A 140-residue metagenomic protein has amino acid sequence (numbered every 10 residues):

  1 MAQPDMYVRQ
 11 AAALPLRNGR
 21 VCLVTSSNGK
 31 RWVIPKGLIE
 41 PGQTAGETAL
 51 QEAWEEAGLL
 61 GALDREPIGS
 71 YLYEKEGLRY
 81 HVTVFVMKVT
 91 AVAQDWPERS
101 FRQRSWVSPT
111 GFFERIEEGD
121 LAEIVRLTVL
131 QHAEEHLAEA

Functional and structural regions predicted by a protein language model:
M1-I34: N-terminal strand-loop-strand
R9-A11, G19, Y80-T83, R102: Change "...and in nucleic-acid phosphodiester-cleaving endonucleases..." to "...and in nucleic-acid processing enzymes
R20-V21, N28-R31, E40-P41, K88-A93: Short, charged/polar surface micro-motifs in flexible loops or helix N-caps
I34-P67: The catalytic Nudix box helix
G37, Q51, V107-T110, G119: Structural detector for helix-capping/boundary residues
S70-D95, S105-V107, D120, L127 (+1 more regions): Active-site-adjacent beta-strand/loop module that shapes the phosphate/pyrophosphate-binding cleft
Q94-S100, R115-E118: Short, charged, solvent-exposed linker or helix-capping segments at domain edges/interfaces that act as flexible hinges
E114-A140: Charged phosphate-binding loop/patch that engages nucleotide di/tri-phosphates or the phosphate backbone of nucleic
